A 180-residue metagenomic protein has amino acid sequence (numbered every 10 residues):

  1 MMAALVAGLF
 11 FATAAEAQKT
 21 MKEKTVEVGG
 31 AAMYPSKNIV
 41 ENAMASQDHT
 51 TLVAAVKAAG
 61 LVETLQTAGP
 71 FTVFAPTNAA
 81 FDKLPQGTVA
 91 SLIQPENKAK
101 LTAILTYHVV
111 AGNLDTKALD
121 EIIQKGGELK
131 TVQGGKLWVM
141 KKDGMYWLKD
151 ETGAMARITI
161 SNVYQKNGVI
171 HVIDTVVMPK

Functional and structural regions predicted by a protein language model:
M1-M2, A17-Q18: Long, low-complexity intrinsically disordered regions
M2-F10: Bacterial N-terminal signal peptides
F10-A17: Sec/Tat signal peptide C-region and signal peptidase I cleavage site
Q18-K180: Mature, structured domains of secreted/extracytosolic soluble proteins
